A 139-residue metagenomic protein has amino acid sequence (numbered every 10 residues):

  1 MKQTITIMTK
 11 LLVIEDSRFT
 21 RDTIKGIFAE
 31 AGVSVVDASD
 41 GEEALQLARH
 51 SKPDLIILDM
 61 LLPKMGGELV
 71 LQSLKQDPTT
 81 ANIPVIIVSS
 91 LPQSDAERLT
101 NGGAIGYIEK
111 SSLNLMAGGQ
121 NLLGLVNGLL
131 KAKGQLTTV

Functional and structural regions predicted by a protein language model:
M1-K10, A117-V139: Non-catalytic signal-transmission and effector/linker regions of two-component phosphorelay proteins
E15: Conserved acidic carboxylate
R18-V36: Two-component/phosphorelay signaling modules centered on CheY-like receiver
D37, L62-M65: Residue-level signal for the "D+5" position in two-component response regulator receiver
A38-E42: Conserved Asp/Asn-Gly motif in the active-site loop of CheY-like receiver
S51-I57, L62: Active-site beta3 strand of CheY-like receiver
